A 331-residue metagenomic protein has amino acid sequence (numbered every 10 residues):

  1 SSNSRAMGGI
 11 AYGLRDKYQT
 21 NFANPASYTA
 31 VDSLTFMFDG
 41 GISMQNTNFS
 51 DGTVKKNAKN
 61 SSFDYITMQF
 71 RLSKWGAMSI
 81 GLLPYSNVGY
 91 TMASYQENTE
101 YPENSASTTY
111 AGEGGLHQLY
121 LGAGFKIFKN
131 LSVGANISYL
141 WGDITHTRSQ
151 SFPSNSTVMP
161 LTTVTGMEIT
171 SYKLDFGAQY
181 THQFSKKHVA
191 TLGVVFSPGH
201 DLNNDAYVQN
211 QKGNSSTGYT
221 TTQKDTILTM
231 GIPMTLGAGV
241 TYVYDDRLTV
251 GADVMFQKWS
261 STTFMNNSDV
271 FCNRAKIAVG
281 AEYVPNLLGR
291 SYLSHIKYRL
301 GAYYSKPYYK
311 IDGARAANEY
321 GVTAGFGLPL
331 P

Functional and structural regions predicted by a protein language model:
S1-P331: Subset of outer-membrane beta-barrel
